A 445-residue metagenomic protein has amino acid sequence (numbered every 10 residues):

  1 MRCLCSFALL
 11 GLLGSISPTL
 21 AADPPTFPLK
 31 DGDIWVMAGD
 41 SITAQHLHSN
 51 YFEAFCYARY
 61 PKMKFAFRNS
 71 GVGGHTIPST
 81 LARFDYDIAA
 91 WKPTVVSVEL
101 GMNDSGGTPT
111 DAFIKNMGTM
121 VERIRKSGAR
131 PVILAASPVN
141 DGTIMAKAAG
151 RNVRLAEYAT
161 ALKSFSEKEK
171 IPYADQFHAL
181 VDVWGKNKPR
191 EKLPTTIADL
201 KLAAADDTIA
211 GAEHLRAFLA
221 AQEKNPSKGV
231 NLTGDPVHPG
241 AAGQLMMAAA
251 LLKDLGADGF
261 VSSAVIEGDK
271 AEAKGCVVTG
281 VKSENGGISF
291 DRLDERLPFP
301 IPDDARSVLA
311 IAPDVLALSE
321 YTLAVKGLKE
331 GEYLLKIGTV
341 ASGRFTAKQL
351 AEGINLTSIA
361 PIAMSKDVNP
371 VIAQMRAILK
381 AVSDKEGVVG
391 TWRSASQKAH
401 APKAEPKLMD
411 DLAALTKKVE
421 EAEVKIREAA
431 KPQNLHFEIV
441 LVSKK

Functional and structural regions predicted by a protein language model:
C5-I16: Bacterial N-terminal signal peptides
A21-G73, R83-K92, M247, L335: Serine-esterase "nucleophile elbow" of acetyl-processing enzymes
P28, H48-Y51, F55-A58, K62-M63 (+4 more regions): Oxyanion-hole/transition-state-stabilizing segment in secreted/luminal serine hydrolases and related acyltransferases
K30, K192-K445: Conserved catalytic region of serine esterases and O-acyltransferases that act on ester linkages in lipids
I34-A38, A66-G71, T94-L100, R130-A135 (+2 more regions): Structural recognition of the beta-strand scaffold that forms the well-ordered cores of secreted hydrolase catalytic
S41-A44, V72-I77, M102-G107, R130-P131 (+4 more regions): Solvent-exposed loop/turn segments at secondary-structure junctions within structured extracellular/periplasmic domains
N103, M120-L155, Q176-A179, K186 (+1 more regions): Active-site segments of SGNH/GDSL-like serine hydrolases that catalyze O-acetyl group transfer/hydrolysis on lipids
T143-Q176, L200-A204, A312-G327: Substrate-gating cap/lid alpha-helix
